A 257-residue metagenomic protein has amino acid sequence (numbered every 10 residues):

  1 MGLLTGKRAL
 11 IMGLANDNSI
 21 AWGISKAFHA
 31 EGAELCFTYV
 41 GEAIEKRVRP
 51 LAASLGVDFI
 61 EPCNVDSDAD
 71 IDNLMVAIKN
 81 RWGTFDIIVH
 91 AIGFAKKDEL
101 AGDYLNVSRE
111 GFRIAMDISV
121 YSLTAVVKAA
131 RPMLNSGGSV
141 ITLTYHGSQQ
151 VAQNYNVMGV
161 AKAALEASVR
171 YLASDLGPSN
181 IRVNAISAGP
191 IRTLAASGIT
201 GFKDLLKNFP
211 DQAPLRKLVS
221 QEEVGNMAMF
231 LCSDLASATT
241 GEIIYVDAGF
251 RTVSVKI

Functional and structural regions predicted by a protein language model:
G2-F37: Canonical Rossmann dinucleotide-binding motif of NAD(H)/NADP(H)-dependent dehydrogenases/reductases, specifically
G13-I20, G93-K128, S136-P178, P190-R192 (+1 more regions): Catalytic loop of short-chain dehydrogenase/reductase
H29, G83, L134-N135, S174-S179 (+3 more regions): A short hydrophobic alpha-helix cap/turn motif
R49-P50, P178, A188-A213, E223 (+1 more regions): A glycine/serine/threonine-rich, flexible loop-to-helix segment that serves as the NAD(P) cofactor-binding "lid"
A52, C63-D72, V76-R81, H90-R113 (+4 more regions): Conserved mid-core segment of classical short-chain dehydrogenase/reductases
G177, R182, T239-G241: Short, small/polar-rich loop/turn modules that mediate ligand/substrate recognition or access, typified
A213-V224, L235: A conserved structural motif in NAD(P)-dependent oxidoreductases
M229, T240-I257: Short C-terminal tail/terminal secondary-structure segment of NAD(P)H-dependent dehydrogenase/reductase domains
